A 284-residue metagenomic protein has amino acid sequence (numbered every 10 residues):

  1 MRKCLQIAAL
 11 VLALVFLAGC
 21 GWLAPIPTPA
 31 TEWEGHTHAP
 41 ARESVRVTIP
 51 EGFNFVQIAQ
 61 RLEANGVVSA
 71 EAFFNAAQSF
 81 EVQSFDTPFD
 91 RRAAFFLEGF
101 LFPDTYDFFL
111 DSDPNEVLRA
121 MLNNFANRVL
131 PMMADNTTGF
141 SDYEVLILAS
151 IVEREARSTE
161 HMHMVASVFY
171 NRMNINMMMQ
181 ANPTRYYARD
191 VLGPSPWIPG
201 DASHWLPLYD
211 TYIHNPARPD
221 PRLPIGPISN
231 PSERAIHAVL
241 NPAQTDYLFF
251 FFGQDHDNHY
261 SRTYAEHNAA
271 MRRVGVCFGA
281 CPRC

Functional and structural regions predicted by a protein language model:
M1-A8: Bacterial N-terminal signal peptides that target proteins for export
L12-L17, I151: Hydrophobic core
A24-A41: Ser/Thr-rich, Proline-interspersed low-complexity disordered segments
H38-V67, T137-D142: Glycine-rich loop/hinge motif
P40, S79, A93: Divalent-cation-coordinating short motifs within acidic/hydroxyl- or histidine-rich contexts, strongest in von
A64-V67, V82-C284: Bacterial extracytoplasmic/cell-wall-associated proteins, especially those involved in peptidoglycan
V67-Q78: Extended intrinsically disordered, low-complexity coil regions enriched in Ser, Thr, Gly, Ala and often Pro
